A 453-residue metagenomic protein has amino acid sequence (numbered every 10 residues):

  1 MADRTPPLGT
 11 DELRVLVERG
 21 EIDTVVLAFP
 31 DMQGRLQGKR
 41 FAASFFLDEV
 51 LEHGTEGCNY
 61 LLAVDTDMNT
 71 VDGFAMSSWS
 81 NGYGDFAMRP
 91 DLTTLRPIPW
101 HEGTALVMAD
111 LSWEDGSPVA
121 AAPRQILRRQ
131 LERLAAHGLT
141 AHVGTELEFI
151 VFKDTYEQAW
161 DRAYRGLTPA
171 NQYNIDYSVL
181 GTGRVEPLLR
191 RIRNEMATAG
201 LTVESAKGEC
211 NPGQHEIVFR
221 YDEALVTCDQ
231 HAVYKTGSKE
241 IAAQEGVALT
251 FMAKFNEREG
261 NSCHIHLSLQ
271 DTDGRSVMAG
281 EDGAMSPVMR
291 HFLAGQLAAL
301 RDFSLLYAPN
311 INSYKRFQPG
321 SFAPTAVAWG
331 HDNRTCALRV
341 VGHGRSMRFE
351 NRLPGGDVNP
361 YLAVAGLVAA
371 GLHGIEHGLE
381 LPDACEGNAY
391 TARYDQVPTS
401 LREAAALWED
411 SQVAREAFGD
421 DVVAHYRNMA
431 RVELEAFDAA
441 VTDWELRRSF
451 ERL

Functional and structural regions predicted by a protein language model:
M1-S205, V247, R393-L453: ATP/Mg2+-dependent ligation/transfer catalytic cores
A2-G9, G20, E240-I241, V247-A248 (+3 more regions): Catalytic-core signal marking the mid-to-C-terminal active-site face
P7, R40, R124, V143 (+11 more regions): Conserved structured core elements
T24, T104-M108, G144-E148, Q214-E216 (+4 more regions): Broad gene-expression machinery/nucleic-acid interaction feature
D31-Q33, S112-P118, G181, Y221-T227 (+2 more regions): A generic structural motif
R96-G103, A141-H142, A206-N211, R258 (+2 more regions): Short glycine/proline-enriched loop/turn "hinge" motifs that connect secondary-structure elements and lie
E148-R162, G208, P212-R220, M252-D273: Histidine-centered divalent-metal-coordination microenvironment in nucleic-acid enzymes
Y164-L189, A224-K235, K239, T272-A279: Acidic, His- and aromatic-enriched active-site or binding-groove loops in soluble protein domains that engage sugars
